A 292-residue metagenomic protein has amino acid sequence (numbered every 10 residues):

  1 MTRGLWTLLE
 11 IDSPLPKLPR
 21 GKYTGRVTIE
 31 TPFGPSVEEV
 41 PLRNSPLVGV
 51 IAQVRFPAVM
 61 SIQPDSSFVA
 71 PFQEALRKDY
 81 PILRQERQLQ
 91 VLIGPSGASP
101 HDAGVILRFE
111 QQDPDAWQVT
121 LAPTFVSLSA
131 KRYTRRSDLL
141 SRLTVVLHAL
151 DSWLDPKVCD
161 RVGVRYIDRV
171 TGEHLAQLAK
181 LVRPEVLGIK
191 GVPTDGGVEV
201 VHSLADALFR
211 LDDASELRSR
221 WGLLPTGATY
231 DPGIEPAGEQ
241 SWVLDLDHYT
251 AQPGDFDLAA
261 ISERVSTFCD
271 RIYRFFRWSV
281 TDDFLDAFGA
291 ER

Functional and structural regions predicted by a protein language model:
W6, L15-L121, E291: N-terminal low-complexity, intrinsically disordered segments
P35-E39, D102-E110, R161-P236: Aromatic/basic-lined ligand-recognition segments that form π-stacking hydrophobic pockets flanked by Lys/Arg to engage
P46-Q53, W117-Y133, C159-I167, E239-A251: Glycine-rich, often proline-containing surface loops adjacent to acidic residues and nearby aromatics that form
A75, D79, R142, V146-W153 (+2 more regions): Conserved short hydrophobic interaction patches
I82-P95, S152-V170, G197-H202, R274-R292: Short glycine-rich, low-complexity/disordered patches
D113-L154: Hydrophobic alpha-helical segments and helix pairs
Q240-R292: Long, compositionally biased interface segments
